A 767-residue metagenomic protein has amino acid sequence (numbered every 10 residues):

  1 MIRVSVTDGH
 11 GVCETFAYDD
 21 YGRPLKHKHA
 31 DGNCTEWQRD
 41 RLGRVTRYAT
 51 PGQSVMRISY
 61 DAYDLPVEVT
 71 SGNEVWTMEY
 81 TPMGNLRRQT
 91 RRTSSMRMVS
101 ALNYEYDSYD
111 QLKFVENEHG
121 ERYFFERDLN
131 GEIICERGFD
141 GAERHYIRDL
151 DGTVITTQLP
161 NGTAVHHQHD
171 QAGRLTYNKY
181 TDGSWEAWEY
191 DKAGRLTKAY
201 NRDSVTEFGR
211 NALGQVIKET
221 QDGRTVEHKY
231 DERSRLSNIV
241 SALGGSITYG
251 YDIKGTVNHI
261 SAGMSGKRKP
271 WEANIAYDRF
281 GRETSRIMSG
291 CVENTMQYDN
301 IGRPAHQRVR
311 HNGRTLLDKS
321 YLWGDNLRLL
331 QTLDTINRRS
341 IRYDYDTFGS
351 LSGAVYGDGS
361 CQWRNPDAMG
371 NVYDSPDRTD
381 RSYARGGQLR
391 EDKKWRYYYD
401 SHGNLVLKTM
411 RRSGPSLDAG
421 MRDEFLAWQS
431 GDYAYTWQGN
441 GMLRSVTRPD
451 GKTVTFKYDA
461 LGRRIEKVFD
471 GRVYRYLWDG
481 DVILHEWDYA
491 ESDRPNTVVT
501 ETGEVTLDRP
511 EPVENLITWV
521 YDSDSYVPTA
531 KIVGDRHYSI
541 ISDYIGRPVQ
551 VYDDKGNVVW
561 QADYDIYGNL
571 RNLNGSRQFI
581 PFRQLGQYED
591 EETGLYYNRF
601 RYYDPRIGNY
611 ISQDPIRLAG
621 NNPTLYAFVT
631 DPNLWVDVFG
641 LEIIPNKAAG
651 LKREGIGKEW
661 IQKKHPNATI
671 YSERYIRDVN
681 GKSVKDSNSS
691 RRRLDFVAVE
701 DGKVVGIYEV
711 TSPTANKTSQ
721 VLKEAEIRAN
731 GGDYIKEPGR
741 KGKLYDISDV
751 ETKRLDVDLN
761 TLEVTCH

Functional and structural regions predicted by a protein language model:
M1-N365, G370-S382, G387-D392, R396-Y399 (+10 more regions): Extended charged/polar low-complexity repeat regions
Y80, E186, G403-L405, R464 (+5 more regions): Cysteine-centered, disulfide-bonded loop motifs in secreted/extracellular proteins
K319, G324, D367-A368, R378-R385 (+2 more regions): A motif-centric feature for acidic-aromatic and gly/ser/thr-rich catalytic loops and repeats
E511-V513, Y521-S523, Q578-F579, E592-G594 (+1 more regions): A short catalytic or substrate-binding loop motif that flags glycine-/basic-rich loops and adjacent residues that bind
L516-I517, N598, R692-L694: Change "...and in nucleic-acid phosphodiester-cleaving endonucleases..." to "...and in nucleic-acid processing enzymes
Q550-V551, N569-R571, R601-I611, P615-I616 (+1 more regions): Short, low-complexity export/processing leader segments characterized by acidic and small residues
E642-H767: Catalytic toxin/effector domains delivered as secreted proteins or via bacterial secretion systems
